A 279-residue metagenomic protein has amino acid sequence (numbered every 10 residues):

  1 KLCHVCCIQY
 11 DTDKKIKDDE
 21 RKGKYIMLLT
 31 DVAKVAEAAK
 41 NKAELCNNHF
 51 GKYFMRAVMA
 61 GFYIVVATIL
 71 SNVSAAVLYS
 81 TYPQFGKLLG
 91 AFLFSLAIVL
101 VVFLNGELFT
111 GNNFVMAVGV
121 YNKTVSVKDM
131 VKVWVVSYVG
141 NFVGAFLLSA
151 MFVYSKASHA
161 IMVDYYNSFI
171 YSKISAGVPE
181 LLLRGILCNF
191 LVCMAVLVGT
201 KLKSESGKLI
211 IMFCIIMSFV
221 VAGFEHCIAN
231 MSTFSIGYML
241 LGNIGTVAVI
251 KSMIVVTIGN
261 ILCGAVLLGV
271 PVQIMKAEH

Functional and structural regions predicted by a protein language model:
K1-I26: Short, Lys/Arg-enriched N-terminal segments with co-localized hydrophobic residues within the first ~10-30 amino acids
M27-H279: Alpha-helical transmembrane segments and their helix-helix packing motifs
